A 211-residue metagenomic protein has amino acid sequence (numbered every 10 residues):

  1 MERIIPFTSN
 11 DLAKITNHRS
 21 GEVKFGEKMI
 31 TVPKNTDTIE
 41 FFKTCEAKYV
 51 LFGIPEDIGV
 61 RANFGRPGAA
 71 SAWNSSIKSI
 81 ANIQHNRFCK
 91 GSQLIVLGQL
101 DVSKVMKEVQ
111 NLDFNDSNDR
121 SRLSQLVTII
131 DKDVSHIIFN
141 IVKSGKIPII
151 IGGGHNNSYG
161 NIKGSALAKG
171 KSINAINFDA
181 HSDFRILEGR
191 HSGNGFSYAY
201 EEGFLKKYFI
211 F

Functional and structural regions predicted by a protein language model:
E2-F211: Conserved alpha-helical scaffold segments that buttress catalytic/binding sites
